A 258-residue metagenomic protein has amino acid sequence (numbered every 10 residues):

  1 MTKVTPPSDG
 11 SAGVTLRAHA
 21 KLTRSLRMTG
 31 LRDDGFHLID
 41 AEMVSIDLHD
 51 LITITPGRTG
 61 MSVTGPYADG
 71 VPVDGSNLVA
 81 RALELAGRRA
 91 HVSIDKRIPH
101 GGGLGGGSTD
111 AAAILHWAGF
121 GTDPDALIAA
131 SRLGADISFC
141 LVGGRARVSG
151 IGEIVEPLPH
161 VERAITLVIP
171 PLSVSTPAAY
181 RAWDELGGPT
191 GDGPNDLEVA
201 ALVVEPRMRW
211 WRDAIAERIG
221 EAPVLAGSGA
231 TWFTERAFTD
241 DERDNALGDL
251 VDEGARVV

Functional and structural regions predicted by a protein language model:
T2-G102, I169-L172: ATP-binding N-lobe of GHMP and related small-molecule kinases
T2-R17, S25-R27, L31-A41, G121-P223 (+1 more regions): ATP-dependent small-molecule kinase catalytic core of the GHMP/sugar-kinase superfamily and closely related
G60, P99-G101, S138, A230-F233: Short, active-site-adjacent cap segments at secondary-structure transitions
L78, D110, R207: Charged catalytic carboxylate motif
G102-L127: DPxDG-like acidic metal-binding loop motif
G106-G107, L225-A230: Glycine-rich beta-strand-to-loop/alpha-helix junction loops that act as flexible
